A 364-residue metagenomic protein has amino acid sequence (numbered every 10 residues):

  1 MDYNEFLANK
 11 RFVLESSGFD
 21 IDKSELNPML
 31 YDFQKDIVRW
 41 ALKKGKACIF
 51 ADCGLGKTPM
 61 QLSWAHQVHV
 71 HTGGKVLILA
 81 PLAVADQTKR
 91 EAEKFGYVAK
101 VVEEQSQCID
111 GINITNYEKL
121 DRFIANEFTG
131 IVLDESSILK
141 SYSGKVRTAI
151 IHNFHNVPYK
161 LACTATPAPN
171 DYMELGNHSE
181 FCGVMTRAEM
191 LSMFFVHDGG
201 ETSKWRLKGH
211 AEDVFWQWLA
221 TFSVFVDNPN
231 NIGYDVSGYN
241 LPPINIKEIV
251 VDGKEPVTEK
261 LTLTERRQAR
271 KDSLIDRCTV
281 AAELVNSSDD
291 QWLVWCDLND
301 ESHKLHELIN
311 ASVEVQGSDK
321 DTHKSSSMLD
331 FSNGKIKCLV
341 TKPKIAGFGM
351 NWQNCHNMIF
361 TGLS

Functional and structural regions predicted by a protein language model:
K10-F50: Conserved pre-motif I regulatory segment
K44-W64: Walker A/P-loop
T58-S63, G73-K94, P169-E174, D297-N299: Conserved Walker A/P-loop ATP-binding site and its immediately adjacent core in helicase/helicase-like ATPase domains
G73-K75, K94, G130, I138 (+1 more regions): Conserved P-loop NTPase motor "coupling/switch" region that bridges the ATPase
A83-S106, M185: Conserved helix-turn-beta segment of the N-terminal RecA-like "Helicase ATP-binding" lobe in SF1/SF2 helicases
V157-S192, D235-V257, T341-S364: SF2 helicase/translocase ATPase core recognition
E265-D297: Conserved interdomain hinge at the start of the Helicase C-terminal
L293-W295, S302-H306, N310-A346: Conserved helicase ATPase core of P-loop NTP-dependent helicases/translocases
